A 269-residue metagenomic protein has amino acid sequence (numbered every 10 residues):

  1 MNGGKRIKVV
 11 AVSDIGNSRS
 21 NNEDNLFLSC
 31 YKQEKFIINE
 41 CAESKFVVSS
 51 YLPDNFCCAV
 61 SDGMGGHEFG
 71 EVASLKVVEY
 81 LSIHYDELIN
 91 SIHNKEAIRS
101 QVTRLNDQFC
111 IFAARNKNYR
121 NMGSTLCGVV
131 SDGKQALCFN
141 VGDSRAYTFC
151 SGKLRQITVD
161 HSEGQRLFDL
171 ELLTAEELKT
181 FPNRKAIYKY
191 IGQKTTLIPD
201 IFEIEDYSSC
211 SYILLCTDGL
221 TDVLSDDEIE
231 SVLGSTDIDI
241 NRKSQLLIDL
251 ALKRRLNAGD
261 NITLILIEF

Functional and structural regions predicted by a protein language model:
M1-F269: PP2C/PPM-type serine/threonine phosphatase catalytic domain
